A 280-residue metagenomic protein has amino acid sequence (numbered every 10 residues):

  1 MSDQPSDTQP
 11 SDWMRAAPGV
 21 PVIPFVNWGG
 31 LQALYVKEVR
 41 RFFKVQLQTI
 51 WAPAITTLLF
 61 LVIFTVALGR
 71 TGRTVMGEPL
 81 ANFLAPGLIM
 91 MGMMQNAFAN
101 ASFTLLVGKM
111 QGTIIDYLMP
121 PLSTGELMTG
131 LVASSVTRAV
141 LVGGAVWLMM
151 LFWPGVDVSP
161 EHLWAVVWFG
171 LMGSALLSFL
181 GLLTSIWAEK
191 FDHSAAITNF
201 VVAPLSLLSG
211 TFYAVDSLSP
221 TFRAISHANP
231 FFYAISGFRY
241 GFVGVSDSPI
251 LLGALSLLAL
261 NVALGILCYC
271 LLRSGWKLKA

Functional and structural regions predicted by a protein language model:
S2-A280: Hydrophobic transmembrane alpha-helices and immediately adjacent juxtamembrane helices of multi-pass inner-membrane
